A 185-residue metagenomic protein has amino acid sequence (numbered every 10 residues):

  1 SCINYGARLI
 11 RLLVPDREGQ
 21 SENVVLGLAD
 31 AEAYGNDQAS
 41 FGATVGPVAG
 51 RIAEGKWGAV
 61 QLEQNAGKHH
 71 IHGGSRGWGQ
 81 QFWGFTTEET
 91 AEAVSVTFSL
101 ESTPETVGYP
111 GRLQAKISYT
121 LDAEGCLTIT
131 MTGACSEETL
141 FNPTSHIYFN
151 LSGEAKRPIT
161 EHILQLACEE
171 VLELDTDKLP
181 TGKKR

Functional and structural regions predicted by a protein language model:
S1-R185: Surface-exposed acidic/polar loop and edge beta-strand patches at domain peripheries
